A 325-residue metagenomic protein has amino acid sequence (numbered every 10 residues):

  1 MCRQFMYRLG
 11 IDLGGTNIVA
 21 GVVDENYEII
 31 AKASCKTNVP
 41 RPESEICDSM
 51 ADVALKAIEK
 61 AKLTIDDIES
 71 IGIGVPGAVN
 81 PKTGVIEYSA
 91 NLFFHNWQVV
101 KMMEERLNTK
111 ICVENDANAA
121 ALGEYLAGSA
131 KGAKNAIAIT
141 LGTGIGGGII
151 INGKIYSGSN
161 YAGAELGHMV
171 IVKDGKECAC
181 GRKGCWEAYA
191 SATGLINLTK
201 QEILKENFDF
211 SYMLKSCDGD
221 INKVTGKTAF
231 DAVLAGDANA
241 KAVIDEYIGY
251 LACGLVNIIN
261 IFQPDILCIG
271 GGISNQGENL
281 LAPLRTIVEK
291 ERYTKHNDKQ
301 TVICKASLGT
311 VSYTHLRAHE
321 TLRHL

Functional and structural regions predicted by a protein language model:
C2-S70, N80-T83, K101-T109, L126-A133 (+2 more regions): ATP-binding/phosphotransfer module of carbohydrate and carboxylate kinases, centering on a glycine-rich
D12-T16, T140-G144, A162: A short acidic Gly-Thr/Ser loop motif
V23-D24, G123, G148-N152, Y156-G158 (+1 more regions): Short beta-strand-to-turn element immediately C-terminal to the catalytic PLP-Schiff-base lysine in fold type I
A33-C35, A90, S159: Short hydrophobic alpha-helix segments
K36-N38, F94, A162-E165: A short acidic/small-residue loop/turn micro-motif
G72-P76, A138-G144, G148-I150: Short beta-strand segments
V85-H95: A charged helix-plus-loop insertion that forms the helical arch/lid used to bind and gate nucleic-acid substrates
I111-N115: General beta-strand structural signal in soluble alpha/beta enzymes
